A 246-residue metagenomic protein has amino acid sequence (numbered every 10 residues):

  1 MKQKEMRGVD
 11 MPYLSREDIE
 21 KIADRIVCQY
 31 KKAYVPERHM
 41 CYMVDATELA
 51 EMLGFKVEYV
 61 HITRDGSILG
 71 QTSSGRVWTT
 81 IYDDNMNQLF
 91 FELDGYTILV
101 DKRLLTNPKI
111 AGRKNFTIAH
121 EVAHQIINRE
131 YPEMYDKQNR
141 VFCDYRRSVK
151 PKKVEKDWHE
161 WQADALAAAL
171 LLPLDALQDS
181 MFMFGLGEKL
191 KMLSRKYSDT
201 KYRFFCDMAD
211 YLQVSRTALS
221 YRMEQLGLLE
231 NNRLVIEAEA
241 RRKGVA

Functional and structural regions predicted by a protein language model:
M1-A246: Active-site hotspot residues in diverse enzymes, especially metal/ion-binding acidic/histidine motifs
